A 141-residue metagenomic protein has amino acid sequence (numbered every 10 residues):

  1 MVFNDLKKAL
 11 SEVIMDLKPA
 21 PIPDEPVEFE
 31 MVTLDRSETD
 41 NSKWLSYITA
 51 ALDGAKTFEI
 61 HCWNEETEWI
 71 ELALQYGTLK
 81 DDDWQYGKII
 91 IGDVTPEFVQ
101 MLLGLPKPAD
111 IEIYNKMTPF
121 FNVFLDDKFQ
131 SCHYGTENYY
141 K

Functional and structural regions predicted by a protein language model:
V2-Y139: Structured alpha/beta or helical-core interaction and ligand-binding surfaces enriched in interleaved
